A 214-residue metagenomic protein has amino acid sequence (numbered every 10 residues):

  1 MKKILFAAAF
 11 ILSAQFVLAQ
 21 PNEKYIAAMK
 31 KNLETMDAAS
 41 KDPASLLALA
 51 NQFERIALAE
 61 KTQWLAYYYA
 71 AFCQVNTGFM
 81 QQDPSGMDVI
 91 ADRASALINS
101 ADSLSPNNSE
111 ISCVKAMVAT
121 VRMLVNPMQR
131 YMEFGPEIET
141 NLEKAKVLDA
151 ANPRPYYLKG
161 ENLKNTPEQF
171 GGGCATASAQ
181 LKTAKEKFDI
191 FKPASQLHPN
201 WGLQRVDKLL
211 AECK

Functional and structural regions predicted by a protein language model:
M1-Y25: Bacterial Sec-dependent N-terminal signal peptides
P21-M36, A59-Q81, N107-N126, A151-T166 (+1 more regions): Amphipathic alpha-helical repeat scaffolds of TPR domains
A39-Q52, G86-L97, Y131-E139, S178-K185: Helix-turn-helix repeat elements of alpha-solenoid scaffolds
I56, A101, K144-A145, A184: Canonical positions in the second alpha-helix
D88-I138: Hydrophobic, well-structured mid-protein blocks that either form specific transmembrane helices
M117-T183: A charged, solvent-exposed segment within the mature domains of Sec-exported extracytoplasmic proteins
G172-A179, T183-K214: Terminal, low-structured helical/coil segments at or just beyond the last alpha-helical repeat
